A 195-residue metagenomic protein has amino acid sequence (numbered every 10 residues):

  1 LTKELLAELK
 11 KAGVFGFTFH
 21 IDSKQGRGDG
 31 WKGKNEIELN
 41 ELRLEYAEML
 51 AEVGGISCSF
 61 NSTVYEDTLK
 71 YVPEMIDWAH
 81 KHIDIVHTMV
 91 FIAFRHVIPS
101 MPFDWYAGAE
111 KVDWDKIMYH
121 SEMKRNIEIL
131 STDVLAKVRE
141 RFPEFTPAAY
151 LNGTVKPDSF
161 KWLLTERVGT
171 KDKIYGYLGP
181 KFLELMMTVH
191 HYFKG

Functional and structural regions predicted by a protein language model:
L1-A93: Radical SAM/AdoMet-radical enzyme domain recognition
E8-G13, L42-A47, M101-K116, G153 (+1 more regions): Short secondary-structure transition/capping segments
G13-G16, G26-G33, G54-G55, G108 (+4 more regions): Residue-identity detector for glycine
F15-F19, F60, F91-F94, F103-Y106 (+4 more regions): Phenylalanine-focused residue identity feature
R27-G30, D67, V86-L135, A149-G169: Flexible glycine/acidic-rich beta-alpha junction loops that bind and position SAM and/or redox cofactors in anaerobic
I37-Y46, K70-M75, H120-R141: Well-ordered, non-membrane alpha-helical segments in soluble/globular domains
I129-N152, E184-G195: C-terminal accessory region of radical SAM enzymes
S159-G195: Radical SAM enzyme core and accessory elements
